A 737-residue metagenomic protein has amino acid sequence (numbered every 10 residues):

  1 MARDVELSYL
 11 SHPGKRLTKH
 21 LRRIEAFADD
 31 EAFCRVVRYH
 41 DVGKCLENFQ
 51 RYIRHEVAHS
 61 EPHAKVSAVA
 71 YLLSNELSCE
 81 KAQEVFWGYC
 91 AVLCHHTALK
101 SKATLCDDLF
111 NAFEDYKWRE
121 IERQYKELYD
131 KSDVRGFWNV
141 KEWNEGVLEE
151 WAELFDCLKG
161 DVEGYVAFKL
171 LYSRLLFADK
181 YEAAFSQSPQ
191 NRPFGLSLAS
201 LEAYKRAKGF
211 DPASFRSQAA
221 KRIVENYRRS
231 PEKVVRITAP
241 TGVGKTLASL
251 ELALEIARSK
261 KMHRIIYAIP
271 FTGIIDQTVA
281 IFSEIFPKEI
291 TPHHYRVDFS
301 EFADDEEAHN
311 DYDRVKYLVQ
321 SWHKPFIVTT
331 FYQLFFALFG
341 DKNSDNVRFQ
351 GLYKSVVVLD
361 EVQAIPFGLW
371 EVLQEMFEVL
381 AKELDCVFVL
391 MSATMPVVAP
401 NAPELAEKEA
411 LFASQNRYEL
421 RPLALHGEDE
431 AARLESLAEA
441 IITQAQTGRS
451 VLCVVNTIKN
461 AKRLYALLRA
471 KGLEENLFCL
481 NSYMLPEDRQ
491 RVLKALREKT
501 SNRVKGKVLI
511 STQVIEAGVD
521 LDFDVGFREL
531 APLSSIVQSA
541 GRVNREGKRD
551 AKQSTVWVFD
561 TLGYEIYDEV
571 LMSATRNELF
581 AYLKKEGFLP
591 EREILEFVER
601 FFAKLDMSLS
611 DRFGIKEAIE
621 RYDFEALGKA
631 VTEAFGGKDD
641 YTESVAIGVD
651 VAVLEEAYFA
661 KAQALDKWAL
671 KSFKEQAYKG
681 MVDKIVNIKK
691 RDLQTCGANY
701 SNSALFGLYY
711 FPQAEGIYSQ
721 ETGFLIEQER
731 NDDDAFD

Functional and structural regions predicted by a protein language model:
M1-A199: Accessory nucleic-acid engagement/destabilization modules that flank
P231-A253: Walker A/P-loop
M262-I285, H294-V297, I458: Conserved Walker A/P-loop ATP-binding site and its immediately adjacent core in helicase/helicase-like ATPase domains
K288-F339: Inter-Walker segment of RecA-like/P-loop motor cores
P292-D304, N456-K459, L477-L493, S511-E516: Conserved helicase motor
D345-V356, E361-L411: Post-DEXD/H (motif II) to motif III coupling segment of the RecA-like Helicase ATP-binding lobe
A381, E435-G448, V454, K459-G472 (+5 more regions): C-terminal helicase lobe and adjacent C-terminal extensions/tails of nucleic-acid helicase motors
V387, M391-Q444: Interdomain hinge/linker at the junction between the two RecA-like core domains of SF2 helicases
